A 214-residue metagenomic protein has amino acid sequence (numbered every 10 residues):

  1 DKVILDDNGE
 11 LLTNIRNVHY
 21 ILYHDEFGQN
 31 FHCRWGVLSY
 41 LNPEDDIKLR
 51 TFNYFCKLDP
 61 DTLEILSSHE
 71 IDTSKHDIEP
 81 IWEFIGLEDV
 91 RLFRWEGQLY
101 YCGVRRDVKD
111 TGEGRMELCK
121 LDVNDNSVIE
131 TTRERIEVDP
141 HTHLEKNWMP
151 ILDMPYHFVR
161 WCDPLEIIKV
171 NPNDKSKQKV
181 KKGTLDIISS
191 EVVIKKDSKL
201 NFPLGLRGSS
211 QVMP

Functional and structural regions predicted by a protein language model:
D1-P214: Beta-propeller domains
